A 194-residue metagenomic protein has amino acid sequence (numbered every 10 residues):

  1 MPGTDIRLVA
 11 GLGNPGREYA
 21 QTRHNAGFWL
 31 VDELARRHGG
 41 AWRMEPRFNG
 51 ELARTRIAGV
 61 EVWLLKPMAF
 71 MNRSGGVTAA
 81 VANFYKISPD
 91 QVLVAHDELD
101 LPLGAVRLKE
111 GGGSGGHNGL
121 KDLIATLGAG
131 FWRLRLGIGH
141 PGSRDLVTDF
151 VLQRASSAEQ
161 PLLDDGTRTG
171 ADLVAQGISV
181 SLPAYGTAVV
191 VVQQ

Functional and structural regions predicted by a protein language model:
M1-G111, K121-L134, P141-L146, P161-T167 (+1 more regions): Nucleotide and nucleotide-moiety/phosphate-recognizing core
L34, R56, A155, Q193-Q194: Short loop segments at secondary-structure junctions
R107-G113, V151-A155: Short glycine-enriched, charge-decorated loop/helix-capping segments at active-site entrances that position
G116-L120: Short glycine/serine/threonine-rich phosphate/pyrophosphate-binding segments that cradle anionic phosphate groups
L136-P141, A155, P183, Q193: Short, loop-centered acidic/histidine patches that primarily coordinate divalent metals
F150-L152, R168, Y185: Intrinsically disordered, low-complexity proline-rich regions
Q153-D165, Q176-S181: Short, flexible active-site recognition loops that position polar ligands and cofactors
Q176-Q194: C-terminal beta-strand-rich structural cap/linker in extracellular carbohydrate-active enzymes
